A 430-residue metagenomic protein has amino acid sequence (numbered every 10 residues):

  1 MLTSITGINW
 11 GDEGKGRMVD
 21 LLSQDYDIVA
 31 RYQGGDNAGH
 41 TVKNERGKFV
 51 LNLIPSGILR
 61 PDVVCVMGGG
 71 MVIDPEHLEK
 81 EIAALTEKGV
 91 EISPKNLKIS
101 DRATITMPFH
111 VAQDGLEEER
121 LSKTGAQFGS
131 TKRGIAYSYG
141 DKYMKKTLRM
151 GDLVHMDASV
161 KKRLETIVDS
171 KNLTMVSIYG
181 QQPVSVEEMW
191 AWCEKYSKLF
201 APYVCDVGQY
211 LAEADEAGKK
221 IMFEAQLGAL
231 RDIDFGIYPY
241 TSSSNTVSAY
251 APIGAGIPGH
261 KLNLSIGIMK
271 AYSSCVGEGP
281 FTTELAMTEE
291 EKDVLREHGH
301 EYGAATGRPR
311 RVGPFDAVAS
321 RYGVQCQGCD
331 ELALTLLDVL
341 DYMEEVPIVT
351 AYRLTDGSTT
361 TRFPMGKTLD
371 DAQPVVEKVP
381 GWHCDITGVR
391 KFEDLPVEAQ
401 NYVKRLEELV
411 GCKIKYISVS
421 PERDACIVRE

Functional and structural regions predicted by a protein language model:
M1-E430: Non-transmembrane, aqueous-exposed alpha-helical and coiled segments at domain scale
